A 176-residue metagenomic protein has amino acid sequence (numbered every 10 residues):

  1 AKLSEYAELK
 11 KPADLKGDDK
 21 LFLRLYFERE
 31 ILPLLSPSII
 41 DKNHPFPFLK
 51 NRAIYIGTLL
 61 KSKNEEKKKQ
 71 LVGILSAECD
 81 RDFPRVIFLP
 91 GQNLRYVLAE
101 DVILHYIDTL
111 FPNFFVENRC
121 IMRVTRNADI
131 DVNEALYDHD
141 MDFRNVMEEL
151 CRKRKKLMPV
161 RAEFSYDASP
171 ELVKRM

Functional and structural regions predicted by a protein language model:
A1-M176: N-terminal non-catalytic structural scaffold regions of very large proteins
